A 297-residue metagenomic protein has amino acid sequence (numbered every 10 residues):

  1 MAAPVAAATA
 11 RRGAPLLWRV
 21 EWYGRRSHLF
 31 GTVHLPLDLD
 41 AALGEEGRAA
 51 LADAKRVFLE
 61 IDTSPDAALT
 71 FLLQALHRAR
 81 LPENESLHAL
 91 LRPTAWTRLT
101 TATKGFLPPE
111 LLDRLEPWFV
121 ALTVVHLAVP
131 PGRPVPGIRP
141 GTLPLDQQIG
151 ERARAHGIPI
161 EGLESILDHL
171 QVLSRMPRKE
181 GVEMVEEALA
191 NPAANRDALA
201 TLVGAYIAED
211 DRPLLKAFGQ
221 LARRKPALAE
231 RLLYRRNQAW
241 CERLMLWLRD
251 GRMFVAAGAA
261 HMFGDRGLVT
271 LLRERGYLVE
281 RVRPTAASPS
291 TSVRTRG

Functional and structural regions predicted by a protein language model:
M1-R11, Q171, K179, G204 (+1 more regions): Compositionally biased, proline/threonine/alanine/serine-rich low-complexity intrinsically disordered stretches
A6-T9, A14-L232: Structured, acidic catalytic/metal-binding patches in enzyme active sites
E230-G297: C-terminal soluble interaction/assembly domains
